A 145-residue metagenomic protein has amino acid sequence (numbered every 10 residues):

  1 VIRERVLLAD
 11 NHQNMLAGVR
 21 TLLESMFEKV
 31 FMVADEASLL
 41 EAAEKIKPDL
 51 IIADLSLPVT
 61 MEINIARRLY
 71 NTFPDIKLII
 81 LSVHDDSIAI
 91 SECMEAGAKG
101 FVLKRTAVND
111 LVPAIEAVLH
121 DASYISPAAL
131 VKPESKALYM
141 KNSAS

Functional and structural regions predicted by a protein language model:
L7, F27-A37, A42: Short hydrophobic/Thr-rich beta-strand motif most characteristic of the beta2 strand and flanking loop of CheY-like
N11, L81-D85, K104-T106: Conserved active-site segment of CheY-like receiver
Q13-F31: Two-component/phosphorelay signaling modules centered on CheY-like receiver
M32, L57-T60: Residue-level signal for the "D+5" position in two-component response regulator receiver
D35, M61-N64: Acidic catalytic/metal-coordinating carboxylates
D54-L55, S82: Active-site residues of response regulator receiver
I63-D75: Short amphipathic alpha-helix used as the core "switch/output" element in two-component signaling
A89-E95, K99-S145: Short, flexible helix-to-coil linker/hinge segments that flank and couple to helix-turn-helix
